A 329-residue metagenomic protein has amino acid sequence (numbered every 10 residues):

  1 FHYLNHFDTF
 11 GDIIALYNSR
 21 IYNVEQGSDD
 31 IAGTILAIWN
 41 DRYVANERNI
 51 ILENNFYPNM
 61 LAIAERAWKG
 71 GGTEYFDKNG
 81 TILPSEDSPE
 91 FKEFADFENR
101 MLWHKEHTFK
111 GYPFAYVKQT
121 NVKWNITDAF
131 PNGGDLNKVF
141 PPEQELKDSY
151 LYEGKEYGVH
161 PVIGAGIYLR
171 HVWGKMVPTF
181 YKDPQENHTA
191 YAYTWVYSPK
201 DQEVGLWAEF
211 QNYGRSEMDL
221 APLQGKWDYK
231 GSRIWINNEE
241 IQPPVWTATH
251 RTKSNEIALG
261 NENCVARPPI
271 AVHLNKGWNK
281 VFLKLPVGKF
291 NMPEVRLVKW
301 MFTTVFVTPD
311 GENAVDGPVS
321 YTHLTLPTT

Functional and structural regions predicted by a protein language model:
F1-Q119: Flexible, acidic glycine-rich loops studded with aromatic residues
F114-K200, T252, L324: Extended carbohydrate-recognition surfaces in non-catalytic/accessory domains of CAZymes and lectin-like proteins
Y157, I241-Q242, A314: Short, isolated positions in well-ordered beta-strands
A192-V204, A271-K276: Extracellular and analogous surface-interaction loops
T194-S198, F210-G214, V287-K289: Beta-strand elements of well-folded, non-transmembrane domains
Q202-Q224: A short beta-strand element within beta-rich, extracytoplasmic domains of secreted/secretory-pathway proteins
D219-L220, G225-F302: Beta-strand-rich ligand-recognition modules
Y321-T328: Conserved small/polar residues in nucleotide/adenosyl-binding loops
